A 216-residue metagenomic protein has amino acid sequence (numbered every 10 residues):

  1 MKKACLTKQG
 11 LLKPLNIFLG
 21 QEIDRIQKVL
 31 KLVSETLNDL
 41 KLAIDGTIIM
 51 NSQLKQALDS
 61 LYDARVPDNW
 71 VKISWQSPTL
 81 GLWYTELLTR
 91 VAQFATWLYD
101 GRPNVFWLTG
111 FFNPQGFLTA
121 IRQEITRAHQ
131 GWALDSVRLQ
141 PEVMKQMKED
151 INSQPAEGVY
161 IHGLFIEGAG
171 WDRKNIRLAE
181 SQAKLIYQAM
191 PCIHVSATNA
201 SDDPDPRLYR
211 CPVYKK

Functional and structural regions predicted by a protein language model:
M1-K216: Long C-terminal appendages of very large multidomain proteins
